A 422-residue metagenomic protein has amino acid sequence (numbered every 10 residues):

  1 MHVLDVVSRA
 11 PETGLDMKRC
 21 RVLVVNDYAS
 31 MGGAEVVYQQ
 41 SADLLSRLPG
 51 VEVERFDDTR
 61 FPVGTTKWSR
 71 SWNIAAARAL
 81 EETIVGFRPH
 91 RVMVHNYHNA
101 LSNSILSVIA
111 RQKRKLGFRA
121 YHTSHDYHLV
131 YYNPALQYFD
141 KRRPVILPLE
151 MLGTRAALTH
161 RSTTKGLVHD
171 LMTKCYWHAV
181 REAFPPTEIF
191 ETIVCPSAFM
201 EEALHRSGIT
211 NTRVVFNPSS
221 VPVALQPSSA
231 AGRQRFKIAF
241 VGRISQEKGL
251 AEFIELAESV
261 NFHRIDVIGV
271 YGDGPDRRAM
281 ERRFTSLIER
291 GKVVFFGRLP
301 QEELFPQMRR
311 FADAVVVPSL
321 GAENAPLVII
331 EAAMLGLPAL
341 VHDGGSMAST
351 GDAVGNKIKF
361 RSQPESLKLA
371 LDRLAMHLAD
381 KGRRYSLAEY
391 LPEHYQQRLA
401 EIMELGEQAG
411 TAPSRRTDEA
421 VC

Functional and structural regions predicted by a protein language model:
V7-R9, H205-R206, T210-F236, Q408: Acidic anion/phosphate-binding donor-loop and adjacent secondary structure in glycosyltransferase catalytic cores
E35-Q40, F236, F240-S259, P275-R278: A conserved mid-protein helix/loop that constitutes part of the nucleotide-sugar donor-binding site
H128, F139-T192, E202: Membrane-proximal helix-turn-helix segments that form the acceptor-binding/catalytic region of lipid-linked
E281-L299: Nucleotide-activated donor-binding/catalytic signature segment of Leloir-type glycosyltransferases, i.e., the conserved
R309-N324: Acidic donor-binding loop of glycosyltransferase active sites
A314, P338-V341: Short hydrophobic beta-strand element within catalytic cores of glycosyltransferases and related nucleotide-activated
V354-E365, D372-H377: Conserved acidic donor-binding segment of nucleotide-sugar-dependent glycosyltransferases
M376-P413: A charged, aromatic-enriched C-terminal amphipathic alpha-helix characteristic of glycosyltransferases across folds
